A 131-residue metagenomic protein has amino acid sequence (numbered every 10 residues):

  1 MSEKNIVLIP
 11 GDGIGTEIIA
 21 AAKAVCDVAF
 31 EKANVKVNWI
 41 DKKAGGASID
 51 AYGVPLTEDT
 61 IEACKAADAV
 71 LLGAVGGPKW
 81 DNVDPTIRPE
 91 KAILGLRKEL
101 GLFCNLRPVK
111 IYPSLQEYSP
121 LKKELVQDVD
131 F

Functional and structural regions predicted by a protein language model:
M1-G13, E31, N38, K43-F131: Anion-binding alpha/beta catalytic cores of soluble intermediary-metabolism enzymes, centered on
I14-I19: Short N-terminal binding/cap micro-motifs at the start of the first secondary-structure element
A20-K23, G76: Short, function-defining helix-loop hinge/capping sites that tune catalysis or transport
K23-A33: Short catalytic helix/loop segments, enriched in acidic residues and glycine and frequently bearing histidine
